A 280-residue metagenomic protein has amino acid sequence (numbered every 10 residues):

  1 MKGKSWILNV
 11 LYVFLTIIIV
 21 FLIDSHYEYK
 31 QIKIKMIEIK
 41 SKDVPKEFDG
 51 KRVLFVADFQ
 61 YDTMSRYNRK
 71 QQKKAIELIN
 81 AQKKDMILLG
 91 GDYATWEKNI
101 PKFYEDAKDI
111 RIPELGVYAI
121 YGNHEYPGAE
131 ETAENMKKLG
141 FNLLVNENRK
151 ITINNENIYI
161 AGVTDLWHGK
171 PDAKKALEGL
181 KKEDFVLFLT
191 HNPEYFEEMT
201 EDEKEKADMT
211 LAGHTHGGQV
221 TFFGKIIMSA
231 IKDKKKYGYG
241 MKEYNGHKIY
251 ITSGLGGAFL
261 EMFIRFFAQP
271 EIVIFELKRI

Functional and structural regions predicted by a protein language model:
M1-E47: N-terminal membrane-anchoring alpha-helices
I39, F223-K235: Short, surface-exposed loop/helix-turn segments at secondary-structure junctions that function as lids/hinges flanking
K42-P45, L78, A161: Short beta-strand-to-loop junctions in surface cap/lid or active-site-entrance loops
K46-E47, R111, T152, L180: Short, flexible hinge/linker loops that cap or flank conserved catalytic cores
E47-L144: Membrane-embedded segments
Q60-D62, Y126-M209, K232-H247, T252-I280: Conserved catalytic scaffold of divalent metal-dependent phosphoesterases
G217-F222: His/Asp/Glu-enriched short active-site or ligand-binding loop at hydrolase and phosphoryl-transfer sites
